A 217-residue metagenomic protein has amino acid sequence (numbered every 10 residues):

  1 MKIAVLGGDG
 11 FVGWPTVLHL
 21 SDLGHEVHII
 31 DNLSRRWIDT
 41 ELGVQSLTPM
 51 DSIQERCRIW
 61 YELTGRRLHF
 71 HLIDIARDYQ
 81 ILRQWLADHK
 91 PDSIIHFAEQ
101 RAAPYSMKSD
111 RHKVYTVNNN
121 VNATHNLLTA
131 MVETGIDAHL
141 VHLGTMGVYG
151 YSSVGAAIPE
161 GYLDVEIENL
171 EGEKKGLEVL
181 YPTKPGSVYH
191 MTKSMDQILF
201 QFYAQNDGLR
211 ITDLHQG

Functional and structural regions predicted by a protein language model:
M1-G217: N-terminal Rossmann-like NAD(P)+-binding domain of SDR-like oxidoreductases, especially those catalyzing
